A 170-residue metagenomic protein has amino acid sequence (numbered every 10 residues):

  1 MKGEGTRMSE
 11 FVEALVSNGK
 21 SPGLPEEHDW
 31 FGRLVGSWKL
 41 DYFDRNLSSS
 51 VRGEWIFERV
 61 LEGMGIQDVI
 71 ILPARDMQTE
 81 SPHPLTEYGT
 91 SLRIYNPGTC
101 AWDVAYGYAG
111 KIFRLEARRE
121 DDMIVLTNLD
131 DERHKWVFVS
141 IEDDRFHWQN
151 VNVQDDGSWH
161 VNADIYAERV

Functional and structural regions predicted by a protein language model:
M1-I56, V170: Amphipathic/hydrophobic helical signal segments and adjacent flexible N-terminal regions that mediate secretion
E10-V12, N152-V170: Edge beta-strand at a domain terminus
D29-G36, Y95-P97, R145-G157: Short beta-strand segments and strand-loop junctions that repeat across beta-rich extracellular domains
W38, L47-S49, H83-L85, W102 (+1 more regions): Tryptophan-centered short beta-strand motifs
L40, I66-I70, A101-Y106, I124-N128 (+1 more regions): Short hydrophobic/aromatic-rich beta-strand segments that constitute the beta-sheet cores of beta-sandwich/beta-barrel
R52-Y88: N-terminal glycine/threonine-rich, aromatic-flanked beta-hairpin/loop signature
G53-R59, G89-I94, R114-A117, R133-S140 (+2 more regions): Hydrophobic/aromatic beta-strand elements that line small-molecule binding cavities or substrate pockets in beta-rich
P73-F113: Helix-adjacent hinge/juxtasegments
